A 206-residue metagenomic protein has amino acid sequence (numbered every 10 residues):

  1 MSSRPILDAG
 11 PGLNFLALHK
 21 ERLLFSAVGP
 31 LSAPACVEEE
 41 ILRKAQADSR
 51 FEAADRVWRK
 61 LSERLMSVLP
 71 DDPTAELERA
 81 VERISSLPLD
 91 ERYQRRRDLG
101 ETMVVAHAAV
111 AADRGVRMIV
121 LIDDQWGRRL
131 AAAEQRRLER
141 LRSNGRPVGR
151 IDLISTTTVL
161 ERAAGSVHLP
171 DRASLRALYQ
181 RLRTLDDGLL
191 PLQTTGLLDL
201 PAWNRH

Functional and structural regions predicted by a protein language model:
S2-M118, Q125-H206: Active-site-proximal, substrate-binding regions of enzyme catalytic domains and RNA-binding/basic surfaces
